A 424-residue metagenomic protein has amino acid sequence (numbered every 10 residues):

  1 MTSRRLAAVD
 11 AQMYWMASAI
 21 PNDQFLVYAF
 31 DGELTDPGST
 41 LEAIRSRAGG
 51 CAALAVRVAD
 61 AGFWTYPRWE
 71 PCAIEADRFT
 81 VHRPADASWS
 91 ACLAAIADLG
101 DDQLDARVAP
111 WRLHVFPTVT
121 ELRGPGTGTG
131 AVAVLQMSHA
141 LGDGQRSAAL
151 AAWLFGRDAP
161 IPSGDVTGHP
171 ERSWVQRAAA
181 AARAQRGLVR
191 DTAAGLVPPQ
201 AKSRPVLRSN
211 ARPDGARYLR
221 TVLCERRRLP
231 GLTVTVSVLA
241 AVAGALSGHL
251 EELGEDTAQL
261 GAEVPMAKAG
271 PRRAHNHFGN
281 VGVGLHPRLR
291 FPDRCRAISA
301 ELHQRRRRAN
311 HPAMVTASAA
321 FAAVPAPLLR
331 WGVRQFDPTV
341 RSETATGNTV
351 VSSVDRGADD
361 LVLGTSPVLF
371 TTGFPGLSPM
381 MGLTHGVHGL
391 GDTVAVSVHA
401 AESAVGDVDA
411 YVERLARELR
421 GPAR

Functional and structural regions predicted by a protein language model:
M1-A19: N-terminal alpha-helical "arm" segments
M1-R4, V27-T35, R45-G49, V56-P379 (+4 more regions): Soluble acyl-CoA-dependent acyltransferase catalytic core bearing the H(X)4D motif
P21-V27: Generic N-terminal amphipathic, Lys/Arg-enriched alpha-helix
G382, S403-R424: Generic C-terminus detector
